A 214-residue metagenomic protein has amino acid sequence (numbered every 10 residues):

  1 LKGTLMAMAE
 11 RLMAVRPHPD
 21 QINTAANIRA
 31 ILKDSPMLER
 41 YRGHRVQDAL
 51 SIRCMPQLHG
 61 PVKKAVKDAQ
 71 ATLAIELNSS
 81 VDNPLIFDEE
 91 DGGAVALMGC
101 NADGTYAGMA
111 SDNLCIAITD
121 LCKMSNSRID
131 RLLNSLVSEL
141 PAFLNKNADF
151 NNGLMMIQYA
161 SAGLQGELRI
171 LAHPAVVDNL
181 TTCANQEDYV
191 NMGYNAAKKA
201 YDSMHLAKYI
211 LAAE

Functional and structural regions predicted by a protein language model:
K2-K123: Accessory "access/gating" subregions that flank catalytic or transport cores
T105-E214: C-terminal catalytic subdomain
